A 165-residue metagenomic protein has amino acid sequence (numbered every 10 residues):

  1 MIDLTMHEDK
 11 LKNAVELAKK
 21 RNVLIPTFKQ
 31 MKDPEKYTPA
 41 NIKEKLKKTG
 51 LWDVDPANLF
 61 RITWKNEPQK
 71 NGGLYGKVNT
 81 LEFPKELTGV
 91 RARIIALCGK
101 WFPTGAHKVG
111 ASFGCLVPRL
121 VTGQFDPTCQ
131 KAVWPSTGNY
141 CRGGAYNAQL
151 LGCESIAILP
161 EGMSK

Functional and structural regions predicted by a protein language model:
M1-K165: PLP-dependent amino-acid enzyme catalytic core
